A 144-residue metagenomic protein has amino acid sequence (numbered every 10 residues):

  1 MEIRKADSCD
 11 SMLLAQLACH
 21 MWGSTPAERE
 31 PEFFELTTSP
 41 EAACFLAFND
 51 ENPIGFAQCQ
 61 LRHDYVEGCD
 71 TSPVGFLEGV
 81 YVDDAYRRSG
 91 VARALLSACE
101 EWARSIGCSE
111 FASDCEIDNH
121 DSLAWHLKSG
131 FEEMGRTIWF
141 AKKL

Functional and structural regions predicted by a protein language model:
M1-L14: A short beta-loop-alpha structural element at the N-terminal edge of CoA-dependent acyl/N-acetyltransferase catalytic
S11, A15-E28, Y65: Helix-loop element at the rim of GNAT/NAT acetyltransferase active sites that forms part of the acceptor-substrate
T25-F48, Q58: Active-site rim helix/loop that mediates acceptor-substrate recognition in acyltransferases
L46, N52-L61, F76, Y81: Conserved beta-strand in the GNAT
D64-L77, R87, M134-G135: A conserved beta-turn-beta hairpin within the catalytic core of GNAT-like acetyltransferases that forms part
V82, R88-E101, A124, K128: Conserved acetyl-CoA-binding loop-helix of GNAT-fold acetyltransferases
R93, S105, I117-R136: Conserved active-site alpha-helix within GNAT-family acetyltransferase domains
L96, A103-C115: Conserved GNAT acetyl-CoA-binding A-motif
